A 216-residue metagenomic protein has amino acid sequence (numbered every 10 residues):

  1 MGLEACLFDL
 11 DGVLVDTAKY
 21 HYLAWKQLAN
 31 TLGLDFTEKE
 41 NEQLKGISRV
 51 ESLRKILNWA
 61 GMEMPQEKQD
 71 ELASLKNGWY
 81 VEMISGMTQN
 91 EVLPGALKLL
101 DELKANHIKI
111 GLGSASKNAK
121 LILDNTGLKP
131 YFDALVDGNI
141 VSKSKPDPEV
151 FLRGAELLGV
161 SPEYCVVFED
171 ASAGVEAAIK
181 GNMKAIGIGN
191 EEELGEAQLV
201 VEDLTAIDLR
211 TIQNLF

Functional and structural regions predicted by a protein language model:
M1-E4, L97, D101-E102, S116-F216: Asp-based, Mg2+/Mn2+-dependent phosphohydrolase catalytic module
M1-E42: Active-site neighborhood of HAD-like aspartate-dependent phosphohydrolases
G2, E82-L112: Short, acidic loop-to-helix structural element flanking the phosphoryl-transfer center in phosphate-processing enzymes
L14, V92, L112, K143 (+1 more regions): Conserved SAM-binding loop
W25, A29, R49, L53 (+3 more regions): Hydrophobic alpha-helical core bundles mediating ligand binding, dimerization, or RNAP-core interactions
K26-A60, Q66: Alpha-helical substrate-recognition element adjacent to the catalytic core
D35, N58-P94: Metal-dependent phosphoesterase signature
